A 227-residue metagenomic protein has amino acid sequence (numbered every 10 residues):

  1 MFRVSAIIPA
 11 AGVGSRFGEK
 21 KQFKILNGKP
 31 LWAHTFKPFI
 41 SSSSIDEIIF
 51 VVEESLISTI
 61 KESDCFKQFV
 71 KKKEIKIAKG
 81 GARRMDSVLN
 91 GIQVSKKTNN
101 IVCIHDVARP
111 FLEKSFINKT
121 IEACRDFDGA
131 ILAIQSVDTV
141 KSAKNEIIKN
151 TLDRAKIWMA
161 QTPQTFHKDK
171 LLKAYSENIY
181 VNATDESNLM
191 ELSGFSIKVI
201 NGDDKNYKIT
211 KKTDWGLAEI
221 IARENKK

Functional and structural regions predicted by a protein language model:
F2, I157-K227: Conserved alpha/beta core of the MobA/IspD/sugar-nucleotide pyrophosphorylase nucleotidyltransferase superfamily
F2-I57: N-terminal glycine-rich phosphate-binding loop and ensuing alpha1 helix
R3, D46-I48, I101, D128-G129 (+1 more regions): Residues at the starts of beta-strands that form the adenosine-phosphate
I7-A11, V51, H105, L132-Q135 (+1 more regions): Short beta-strand segments
I8, W32, G91, H105-D106 (+3 more regions): Residue-level signal for inorganic ion chemistry
A33-N99, I179: Conserved N-terminal catalytic core of the sugar/cofactor nucleotidyltransferase
E74, A82-K144, Q161: Conserved beta-loop-beta/alpha segment of the NTase-like Rossmann-fold superfamily that binds/positions NTPs
S142-Q164: Short, flexible, basic/aromatic active-site loop/helix in glycosyltransferases
